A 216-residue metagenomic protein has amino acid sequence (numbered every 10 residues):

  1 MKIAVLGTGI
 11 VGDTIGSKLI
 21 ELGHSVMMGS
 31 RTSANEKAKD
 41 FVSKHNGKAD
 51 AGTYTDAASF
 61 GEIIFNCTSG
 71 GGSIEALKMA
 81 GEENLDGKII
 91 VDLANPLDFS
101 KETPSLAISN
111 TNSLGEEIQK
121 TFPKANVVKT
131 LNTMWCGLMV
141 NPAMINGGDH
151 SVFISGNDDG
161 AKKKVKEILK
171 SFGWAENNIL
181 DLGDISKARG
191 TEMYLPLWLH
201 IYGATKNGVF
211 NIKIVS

Functional and structural regions predicted by a protein language model:
M1-K44: NAD(P)+-binding Rossmann beta1-loop-alpha1 motif at the extreme N-terminus of oxidoreductases
T14, K18, T121, I168: Rossmann-fold NAD(P)-dependent oxidoreductase module
H45-D50, P123-N126, A175: A short helix-to-beta-strand connector/capping loop
H45-I89, N95-E102: Rossmann-like NAD(P)-binding element
A51, N126-T130, N178-L182: General beta-strand structural signal in soluble alpha/beta enzymes
A94-G137, P142-M144: Rossmann-fold NAD(P)-binding glycine/threonine-rich loop
H150-S216: Active-site-lining helix/loop region of Rossmann-like oxidoreductase modules
